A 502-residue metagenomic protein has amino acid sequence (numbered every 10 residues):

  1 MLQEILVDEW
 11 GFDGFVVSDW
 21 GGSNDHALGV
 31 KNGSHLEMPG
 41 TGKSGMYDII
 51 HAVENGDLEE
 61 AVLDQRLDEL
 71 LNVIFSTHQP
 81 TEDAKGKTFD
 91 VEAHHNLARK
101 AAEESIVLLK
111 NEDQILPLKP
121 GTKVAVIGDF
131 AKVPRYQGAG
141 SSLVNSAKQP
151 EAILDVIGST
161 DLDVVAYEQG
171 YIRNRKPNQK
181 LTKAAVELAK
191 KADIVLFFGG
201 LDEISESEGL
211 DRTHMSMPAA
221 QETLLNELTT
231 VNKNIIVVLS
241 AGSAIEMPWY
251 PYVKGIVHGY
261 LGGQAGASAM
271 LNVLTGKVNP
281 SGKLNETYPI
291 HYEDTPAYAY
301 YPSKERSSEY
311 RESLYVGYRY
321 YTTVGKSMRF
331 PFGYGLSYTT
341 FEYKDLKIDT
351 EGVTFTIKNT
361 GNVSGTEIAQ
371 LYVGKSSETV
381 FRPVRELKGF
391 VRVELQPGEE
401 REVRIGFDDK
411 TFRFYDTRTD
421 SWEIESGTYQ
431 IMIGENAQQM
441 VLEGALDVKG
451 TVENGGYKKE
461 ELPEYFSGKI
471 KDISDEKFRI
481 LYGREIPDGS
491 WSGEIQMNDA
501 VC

Functional and structural regions predicted by a protein language model:
M1-E4, D8-G11, V17-H26, S44-M46 (+2 more regions): C-terminal non-catalytic regions of proteins with extracellular/luminal or membrane-system context
D13-F15, H35-L36: Structural preference for beta-strand elements that scaffold enzyme active sites
N24, V30, H35-E37: Mobile "lid/hinge" segments at catalytic clefts and subdomain interfaces of large enzymes
G33, K43, I49-T81: Long, well-ordered, tryptophan-enriched scaffold segments
T41, Q65-R66, T81-K87, P117-P120 (+1 more regions): Short coil/turn segments at secondary-structure boundaries
A61, N72-V107, T322: Helix-enriched interaction subdomains in cytosolic or periplasmic regions, typified by TIR/SEFIR signaling/NADase cores
